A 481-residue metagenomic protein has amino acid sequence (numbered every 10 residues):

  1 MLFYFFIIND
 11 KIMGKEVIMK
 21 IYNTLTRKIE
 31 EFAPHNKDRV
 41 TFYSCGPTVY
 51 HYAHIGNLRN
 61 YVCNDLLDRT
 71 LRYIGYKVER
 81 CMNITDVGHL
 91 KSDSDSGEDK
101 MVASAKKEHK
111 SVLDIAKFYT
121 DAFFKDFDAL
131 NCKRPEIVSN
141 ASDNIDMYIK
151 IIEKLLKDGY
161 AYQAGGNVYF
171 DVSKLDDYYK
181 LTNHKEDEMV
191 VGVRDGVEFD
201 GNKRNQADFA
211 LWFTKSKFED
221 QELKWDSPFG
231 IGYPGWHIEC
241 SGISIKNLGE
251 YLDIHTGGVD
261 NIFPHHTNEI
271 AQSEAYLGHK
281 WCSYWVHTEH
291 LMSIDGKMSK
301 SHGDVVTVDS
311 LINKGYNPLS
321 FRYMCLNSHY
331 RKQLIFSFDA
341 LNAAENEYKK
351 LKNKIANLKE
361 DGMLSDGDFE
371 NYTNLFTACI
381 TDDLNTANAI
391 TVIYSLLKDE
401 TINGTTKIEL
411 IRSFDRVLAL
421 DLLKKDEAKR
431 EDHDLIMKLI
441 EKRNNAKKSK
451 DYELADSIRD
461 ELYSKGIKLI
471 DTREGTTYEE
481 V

Functional and structural regions predicted by a protein language model:
F3-K15: Short, positively charged and aromatic/hydrophobic N-terminal segments
G14-Y50, D65, K125, I145-N357: Alpha-helical recognition segments enriched in aromatics with Gly/Pro capping that present substrate-recognition
T26, H35-N131, E474-Y478: N-terminal, positively charged nucleic-acid-binding surface of large information/translation enzymes
G75, H109-D114, F124-D146, K150 (+6 more regions): Non-catalytic interaction-recognition regions
K77-E79, G159-G165, E400, K468-I470: Short, well-structured beta-strand/strand-turn elements
C81-V87, A116-F123, K133-Y148, G166-L175: Short, glycine/charge-rich beta-strand/loop segments that flank catalytic centers and engage negatively charged groups
K297-K300, D304-V481: Structural preference for alpha-helix termini/caps and helix-kink/transition segments
